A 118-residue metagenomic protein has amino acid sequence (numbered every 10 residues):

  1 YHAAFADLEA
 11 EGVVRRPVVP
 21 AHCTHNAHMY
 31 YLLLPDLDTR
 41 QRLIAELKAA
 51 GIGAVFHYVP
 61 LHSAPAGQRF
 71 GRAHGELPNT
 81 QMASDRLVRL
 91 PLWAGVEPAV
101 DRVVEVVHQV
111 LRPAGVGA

Functional and structural regions predicted by a protein language model:
Y1-A118: PLP-dependent aminotransferase class I/II
